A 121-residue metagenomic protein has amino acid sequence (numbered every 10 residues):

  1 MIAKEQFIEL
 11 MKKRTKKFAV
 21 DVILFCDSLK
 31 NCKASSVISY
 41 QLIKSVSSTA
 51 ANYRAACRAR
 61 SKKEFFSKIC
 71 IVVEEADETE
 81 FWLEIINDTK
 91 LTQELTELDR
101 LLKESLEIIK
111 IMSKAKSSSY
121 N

Functional and structural regions predicted by a protein language model:
M1-N52, A59-N121: Short, C-terminally biased terminal segments at protein or domain edges
